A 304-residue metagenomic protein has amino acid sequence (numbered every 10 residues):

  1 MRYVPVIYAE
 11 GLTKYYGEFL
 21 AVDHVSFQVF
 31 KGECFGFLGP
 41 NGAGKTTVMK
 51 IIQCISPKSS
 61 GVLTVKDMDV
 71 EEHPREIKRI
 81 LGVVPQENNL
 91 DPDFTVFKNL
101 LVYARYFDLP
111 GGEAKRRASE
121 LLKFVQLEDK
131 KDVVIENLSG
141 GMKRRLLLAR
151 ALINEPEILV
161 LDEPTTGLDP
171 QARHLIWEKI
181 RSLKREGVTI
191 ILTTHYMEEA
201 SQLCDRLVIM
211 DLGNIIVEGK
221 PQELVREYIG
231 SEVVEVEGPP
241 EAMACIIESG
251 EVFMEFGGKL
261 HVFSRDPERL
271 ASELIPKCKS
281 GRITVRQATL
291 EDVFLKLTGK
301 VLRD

Functional and structural regions predicted by a protein language model:
G61-D69, E76-I77: Conserved ABC transporter NBD signature motif
L101, R105, G112-K130: Conserved ABC ATPase "signature" region
V134-L138: Conserved ABC ATPase signature
E155: Conserved catalytic motifs of ABC-family nucleotide-binding domains
L159-D162: Catalytic Walker B motif of ABC-type/P-loop ATPase nucleotide-binding domains
W177-R265: ABC transporter nucleotide-binding domain
